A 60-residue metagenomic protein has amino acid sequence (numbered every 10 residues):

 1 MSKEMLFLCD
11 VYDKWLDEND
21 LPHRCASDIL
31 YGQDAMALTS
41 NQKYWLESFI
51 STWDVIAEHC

Functional and structural regions predicted by a protein language model:
M1-C25: N-terminal acidic leader/helix
M1-K3, W53-C60: Short intrinsically disordered terminal tails
M5, D10-Y12, L30, S51-D54: Intrinsically disordered, low-complexity serine/threonine-rich segments
L16-I50: Acidic, low-complexity, intrinsically disordered interaction modules
